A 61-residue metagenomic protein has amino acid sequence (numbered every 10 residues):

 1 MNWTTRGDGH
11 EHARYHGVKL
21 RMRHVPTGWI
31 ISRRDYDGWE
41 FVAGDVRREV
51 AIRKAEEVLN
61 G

Functional and structural regions predicted by a protein language model:
M1-I30: Short N-terminal "domain-start" leader segments that mark the transition from disordered tails or signal peptides into
M1-T4, S32-G61: Mixed-charge, Lys/Arg-enriched low-complexity segments
